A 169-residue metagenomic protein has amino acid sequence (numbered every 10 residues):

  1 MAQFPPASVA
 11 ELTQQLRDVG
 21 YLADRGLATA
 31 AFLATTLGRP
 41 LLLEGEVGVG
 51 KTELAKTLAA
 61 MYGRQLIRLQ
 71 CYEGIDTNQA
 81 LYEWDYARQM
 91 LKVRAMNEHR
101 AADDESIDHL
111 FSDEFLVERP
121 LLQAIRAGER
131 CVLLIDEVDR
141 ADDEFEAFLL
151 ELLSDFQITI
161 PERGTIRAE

Functional and structural regions predicted by a protein language model:
A2-L27: Dynamic helix-loop-helix/coil hinge segments at AAA+ ATPase domain boundaries and subdomain interfaces
L22-R25, F32-G38, V47, A124-G128: Phosphate-binding P-loop
F32-L33, M90-L133, T165-I166: Conserved alpha-helical scaffold flanking the Walker A/P-loop in AAA+ ATPase domains
T36, L41-R88: Walker A/P-loop
L41, L133-L134: Hydrophobic positions in the central parallel beta-sheet of the AAA+
E46, E137-V138: P-loop (Walker A) phosphate-binding loop of NTP-binding proteins
S112, L122, E144-A168: Conserved catalytic/switch belt of AAA+ P-loop NTPases
L133, R140-A141: Residues immediately C-terminal
